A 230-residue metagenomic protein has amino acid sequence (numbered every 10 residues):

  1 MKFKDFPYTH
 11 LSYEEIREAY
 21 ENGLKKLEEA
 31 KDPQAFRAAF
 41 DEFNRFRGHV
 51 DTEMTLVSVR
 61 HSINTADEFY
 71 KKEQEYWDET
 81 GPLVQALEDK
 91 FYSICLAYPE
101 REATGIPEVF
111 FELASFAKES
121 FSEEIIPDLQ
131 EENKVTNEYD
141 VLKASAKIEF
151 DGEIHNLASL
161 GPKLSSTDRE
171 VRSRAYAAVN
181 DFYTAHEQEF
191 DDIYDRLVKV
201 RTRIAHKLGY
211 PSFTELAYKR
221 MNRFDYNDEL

Functional and structural regions predicted by a protein language model:
M1-E229: A well-structured
